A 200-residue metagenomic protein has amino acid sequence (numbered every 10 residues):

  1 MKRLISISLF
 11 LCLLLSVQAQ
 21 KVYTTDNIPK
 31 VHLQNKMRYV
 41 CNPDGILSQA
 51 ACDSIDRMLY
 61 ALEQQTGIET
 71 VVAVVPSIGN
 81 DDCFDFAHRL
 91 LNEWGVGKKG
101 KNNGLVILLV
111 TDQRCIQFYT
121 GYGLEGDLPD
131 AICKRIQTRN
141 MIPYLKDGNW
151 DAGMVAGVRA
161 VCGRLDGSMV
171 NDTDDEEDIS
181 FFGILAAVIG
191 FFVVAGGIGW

Functional and structural regions predicted by a protein language model:
M1-T24, I184-V188: Bacterial Sec-dependent N-terminal signal peptides
Q20-I184, G199: Folded, non-transmembrane soluble domains that reside on the lumenal/extracytoplasmic side of membranes
F192-W200: Alpha-helical transmembrane segments
